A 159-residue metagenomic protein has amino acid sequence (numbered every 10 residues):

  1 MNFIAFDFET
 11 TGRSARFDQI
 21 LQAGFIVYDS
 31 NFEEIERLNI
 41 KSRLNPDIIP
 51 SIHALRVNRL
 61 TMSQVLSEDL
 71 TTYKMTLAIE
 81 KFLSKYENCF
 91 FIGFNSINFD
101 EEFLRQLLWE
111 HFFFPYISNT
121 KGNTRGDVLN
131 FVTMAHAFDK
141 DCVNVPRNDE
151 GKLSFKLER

Functional and structural regions predicted by a protein language model:
M1-W109, G151, F155: Conserved non-catalytic scaffold segment of RNase H-like nuclease domains
I4, E33, F113-F114, V132 (+2 more regions): Compositionally biased, low-structure terminal segments
Q106-T124: A short alpha->loop->secondary-structure connector
G122-L153: Short alpha-helix plus adjacent loop in nuclease-associated cores
